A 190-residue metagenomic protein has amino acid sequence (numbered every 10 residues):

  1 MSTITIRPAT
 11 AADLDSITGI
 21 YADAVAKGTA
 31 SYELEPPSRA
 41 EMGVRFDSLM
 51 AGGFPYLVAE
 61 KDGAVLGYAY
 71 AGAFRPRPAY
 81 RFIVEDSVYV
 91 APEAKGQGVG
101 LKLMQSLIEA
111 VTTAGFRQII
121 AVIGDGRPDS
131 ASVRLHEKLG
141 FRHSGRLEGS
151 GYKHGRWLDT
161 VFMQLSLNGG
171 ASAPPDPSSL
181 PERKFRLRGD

Functional and structural regions predicted by a protein language model:
T5-I17: A short beta-loop-alpha structural element at the N-terminal edge of CoA-dependent acyl/N-acetyltransferase catalytic
P8, P36-E93, M104-Q105, A110 (+1 more regions): Acetyl-CoA-dependent GNAT
T18-R45: Conserved GNAT-fold acetyl-CoA-binding loop/helix
Y70, V122-G124, E137, F141-L158: Conserved catalytic-core motifs of GNAT/GCN5-like acyltransferases
K95, A121-S132: Conserved beta-strand-loop-alpha-helix junction that forms the acyl-donor binding cleft
G96-T112, R134-K138: Conserved acetyl-CoA-binding loop-helix of GNAT-fold acetyltransferases
V111-G124: Conserved GNAT acetyl-CoA-binding A-motif
G149-D190: C-terminal "cap" of GNAT-fold acetyltransferases
